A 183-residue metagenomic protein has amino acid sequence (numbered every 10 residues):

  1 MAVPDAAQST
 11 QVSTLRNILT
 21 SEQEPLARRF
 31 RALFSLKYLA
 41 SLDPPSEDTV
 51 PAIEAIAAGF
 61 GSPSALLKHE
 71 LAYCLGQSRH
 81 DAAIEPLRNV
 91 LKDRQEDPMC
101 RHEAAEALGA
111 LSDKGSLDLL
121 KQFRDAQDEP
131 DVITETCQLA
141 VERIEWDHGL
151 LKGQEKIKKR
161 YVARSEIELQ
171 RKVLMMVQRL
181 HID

Functional and structural regions predicted by a protein language model:
M1-Q8, A27-E47, A58, L66-H80 (+3 more regions): Structural detector for internal amphipathic alpha-helices that build alpha-solenoid repeat scaffolds
D5-T20, L42-G61, H80-K92, D113-A126 (+2 more regions): Amphipathic alpha-helical scaffolding segments comprising HEAT/armadillo-like alpha-solenoid repeats
T20-S21, E70: Short acidic/polar alpha-helix capping motifs at helix-coil junctions
Q23-P25, P63-S64, Q95-D97, Q127-V132: Short inter-helical turns and helix N-cap capping residues of alpha-solenoid HEAT/ARM repeat scaffolds
Y73, Q77, K92, A104 (+4 more regions): Short, surface-exposed, charged/polar-biased interaction segments
V132-H148, K152-L169, M175: Structured partner-binding subdomains within large eukaryotic complex subunits
